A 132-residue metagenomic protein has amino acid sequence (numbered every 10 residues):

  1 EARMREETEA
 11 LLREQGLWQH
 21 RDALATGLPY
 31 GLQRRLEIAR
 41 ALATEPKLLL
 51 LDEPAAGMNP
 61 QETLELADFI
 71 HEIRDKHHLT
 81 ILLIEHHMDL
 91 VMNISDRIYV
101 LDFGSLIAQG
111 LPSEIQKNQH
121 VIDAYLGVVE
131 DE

Functional and structural regions predicted by a protein language model:
E1-E132: Glycine-rich phosphate-binding loops of nucleotide-dependent enzymes
